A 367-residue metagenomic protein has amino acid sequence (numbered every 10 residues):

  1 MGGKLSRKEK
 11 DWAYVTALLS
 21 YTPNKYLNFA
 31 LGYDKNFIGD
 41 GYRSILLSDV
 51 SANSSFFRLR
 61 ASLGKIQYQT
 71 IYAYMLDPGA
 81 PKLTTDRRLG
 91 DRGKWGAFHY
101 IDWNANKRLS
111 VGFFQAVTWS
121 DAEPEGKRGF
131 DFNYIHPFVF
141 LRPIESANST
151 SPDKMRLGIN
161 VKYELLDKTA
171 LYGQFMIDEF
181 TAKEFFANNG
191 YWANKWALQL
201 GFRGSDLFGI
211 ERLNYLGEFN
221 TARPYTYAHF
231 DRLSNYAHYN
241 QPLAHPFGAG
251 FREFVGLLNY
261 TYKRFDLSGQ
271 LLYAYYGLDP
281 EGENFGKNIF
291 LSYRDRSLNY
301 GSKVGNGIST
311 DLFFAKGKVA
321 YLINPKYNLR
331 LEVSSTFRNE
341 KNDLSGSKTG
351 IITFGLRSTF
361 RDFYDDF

Functional and structural regions predicted by a protein language model:
R7-P78, Y100-A122, L216-T226: Outer membrane beta-barrel
E9-W12, G39-D40, L47-N53, D91-G96 (+4 more regions): Short, glycine/acidic-rich beta->alpha junctions
W12, N104-F367: Exposed, low-structure sequence patches enriched in small/polar residues
L46, M75, G79-R92, N188-G190: Outer-membrane beta-barrel proteins
S54, G96, S347-I351: Short edge beta-strand segments in beta-sheet-rich domains
L83-T85, Y100, F202-G204: Metal-ion/cofactor- or nucleotide/acyl-coenzyme-handling active-site neighborhoods
